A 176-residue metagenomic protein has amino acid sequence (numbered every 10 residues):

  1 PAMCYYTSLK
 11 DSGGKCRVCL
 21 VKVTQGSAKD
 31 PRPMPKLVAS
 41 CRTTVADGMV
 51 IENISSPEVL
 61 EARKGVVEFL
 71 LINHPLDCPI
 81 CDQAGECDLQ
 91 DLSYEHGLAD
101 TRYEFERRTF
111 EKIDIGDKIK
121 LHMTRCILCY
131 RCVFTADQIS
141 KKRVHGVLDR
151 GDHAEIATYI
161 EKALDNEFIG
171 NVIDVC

Functional and structural regions predicted by a protein language model:
P1-V23: A basic, amphipathic helix-loop patch mediating RNA/tRNA/ribosome contacts
R17-D174: Fe-S ferredoxin-like electron-transfer domains and their immediately adjacent linker/connector regions across
